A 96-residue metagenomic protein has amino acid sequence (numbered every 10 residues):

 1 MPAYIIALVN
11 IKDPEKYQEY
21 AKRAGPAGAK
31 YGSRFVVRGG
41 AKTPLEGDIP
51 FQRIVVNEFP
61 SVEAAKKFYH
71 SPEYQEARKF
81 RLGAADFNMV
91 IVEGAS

Functional and structural regions predicted by a protein language model:
M1-I54, F59-H70, E93-S96: Short S/T/G/P-rich N-terminal loop/turn motif that feeds into the first structured element of a domain
V62-I91: C-terminal structural segments of small proteins and small subunits
